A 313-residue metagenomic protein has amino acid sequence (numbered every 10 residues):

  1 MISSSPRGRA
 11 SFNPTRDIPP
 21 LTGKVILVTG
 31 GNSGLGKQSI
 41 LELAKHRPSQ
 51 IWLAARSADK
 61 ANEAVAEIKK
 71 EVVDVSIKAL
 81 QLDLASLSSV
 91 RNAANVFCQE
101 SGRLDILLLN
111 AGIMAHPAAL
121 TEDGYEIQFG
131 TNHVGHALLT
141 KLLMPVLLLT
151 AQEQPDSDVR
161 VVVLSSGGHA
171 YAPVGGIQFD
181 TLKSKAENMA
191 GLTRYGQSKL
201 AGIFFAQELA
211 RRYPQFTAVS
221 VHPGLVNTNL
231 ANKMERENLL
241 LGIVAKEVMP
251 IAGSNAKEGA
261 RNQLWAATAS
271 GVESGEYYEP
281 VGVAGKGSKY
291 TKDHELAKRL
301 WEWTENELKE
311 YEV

Functional and structural regions predicted by a protein language model:
I2-M234: Rossmann-fold NAD(P)H-dependent dehydrogenase/reductase core
R7-A10, A284-S288: Short, contiguous pre-domain boundary segments
K45, Q99, A267-G271, K309: Residues at helix-coil transition
V90, S198, I243-G285, H294-L296: C-terminal helical subdomain
S184-A186, E237-V248: A short C-terminal helix-loop "cap" of Rossmann-like NAD(P)-dependent dehydrogenase/epimerase domains
D293-T304: Short, hydrophobic-biased amphipathic alpha-helical segments
E302-V313: C-terminal helix/juxtamembrane-tail motif
